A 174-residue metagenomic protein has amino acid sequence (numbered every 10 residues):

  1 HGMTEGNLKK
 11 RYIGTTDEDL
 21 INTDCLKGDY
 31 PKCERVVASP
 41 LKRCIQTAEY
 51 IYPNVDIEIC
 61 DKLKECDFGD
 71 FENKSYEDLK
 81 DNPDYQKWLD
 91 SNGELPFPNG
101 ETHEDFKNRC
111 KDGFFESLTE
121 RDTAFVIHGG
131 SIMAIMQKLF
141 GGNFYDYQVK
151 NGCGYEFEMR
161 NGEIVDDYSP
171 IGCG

Functional and structural regions predicted by a protein language model:
G2-V55: Active-site-proximal alpha-helix that buttresses catalytic centers in soluble enzyme cores
T4, S131-I132: Short active-site segment of divalent metal-dependent hydrolases/proteases that encodes the spacing between
D17, K62-E65, N151-G154: Short, acidic/turn-prone active-site loops that include or flank metal/cofactor- and phosphate-binding residues
E34, T119-G130: Generic beta-sheet signal
A38-S39, N108, V126-I127: Short beta-strand scaffold positions
I51-R109: Phosphate-handling substructures
G142-D166: Domain-level recognition of soluble alpha/beta enzyme cores, biased toward histidine phosphatases/phosphomutases
Y168-G174: Acidic, His/Gly-rich catalytic cores of divalent-metal-dependent hydrolytic chemistry
